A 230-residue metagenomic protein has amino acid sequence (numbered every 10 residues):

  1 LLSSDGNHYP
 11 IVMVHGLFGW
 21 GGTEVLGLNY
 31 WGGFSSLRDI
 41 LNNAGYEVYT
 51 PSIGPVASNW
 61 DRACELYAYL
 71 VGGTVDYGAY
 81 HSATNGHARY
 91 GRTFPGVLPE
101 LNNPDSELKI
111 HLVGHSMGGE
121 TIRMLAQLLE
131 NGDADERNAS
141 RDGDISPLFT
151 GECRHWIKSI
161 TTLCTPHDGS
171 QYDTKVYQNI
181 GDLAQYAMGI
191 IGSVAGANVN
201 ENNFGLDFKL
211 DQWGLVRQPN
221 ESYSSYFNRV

Functional and structural regions predicted by a protein language model:
L1-G6, F149: Short amphipathic alpha-helices and their capping/turn segments at secondary-structure boundaries
G6-I110: Active-site catalytic motif of lipid deacylating hydrolases and related acyltransferases
L17, S116, P166: Residue-level signal for short, function-critical loop segments
W20-G21, G119, G169: Short acidic, S/G/P-rich loop/turn micro-motifs used as interaction or catalytic elements
Y67, R123-Q127: Short, hydrophobic alpha-helix immediately C-terminal to the catalytic nucleophile
L112-G114, L163: Short beta-strand immediately N-terminal to the catalytic nucleophile in serine-hydrolase-like folds
G114-G118, I122: Gly/Ala-rich beta-loop-alpha elbow adjacent to hydrolase catalytic centers
Q127-V230: Helical cap/lid subdomain of alpha/beta-hydrolase-fold lipid enzymes that gates access to the catalytic pocket
